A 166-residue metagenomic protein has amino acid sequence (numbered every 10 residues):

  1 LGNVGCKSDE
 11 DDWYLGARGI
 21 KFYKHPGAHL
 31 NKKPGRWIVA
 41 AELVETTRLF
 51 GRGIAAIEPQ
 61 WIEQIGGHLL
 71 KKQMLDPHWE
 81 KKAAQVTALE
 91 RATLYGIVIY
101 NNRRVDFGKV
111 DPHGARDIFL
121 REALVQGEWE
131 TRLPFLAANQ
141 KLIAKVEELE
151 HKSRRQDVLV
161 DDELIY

Functional and structural regions predicted by a protein language model:
L1-Y166: Extended, charged helical/alpha-beta scaffold domains that provide interaction surfaces
